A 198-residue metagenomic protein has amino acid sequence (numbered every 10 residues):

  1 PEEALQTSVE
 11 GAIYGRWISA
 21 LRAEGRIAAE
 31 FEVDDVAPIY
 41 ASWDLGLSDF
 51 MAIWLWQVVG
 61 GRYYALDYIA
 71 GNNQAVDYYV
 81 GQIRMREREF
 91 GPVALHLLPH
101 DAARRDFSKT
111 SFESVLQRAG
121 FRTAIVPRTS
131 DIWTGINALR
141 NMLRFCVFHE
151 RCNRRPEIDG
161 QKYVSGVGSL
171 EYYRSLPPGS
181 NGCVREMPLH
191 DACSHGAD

Functional and structural regions predicted by a protein language model:
P1-S42: ATPase catalytic-site recognition across NTP-hydrolyzing enzymes
Q6, L45-L47, H100: Short, flexible loop/turn elements at secondary-structure junctions
G25-R26, D44, G91, G120: Short, flexible coil/linker elements and helix-boundary hinge sites characteristic of intrinsically disordered
D34-V58: Gly/Thr-rich phosphate-binding beta-strand-loop-beta motif of the actin/hexokinase/Hsp70
W54-D191: Mg2+-dependent endonuclease catalytic cores in nucleic-acid-processing enzymes, primarily RNase H-like
D191-D198: Acidic, Mg2+-coordinating catalytic module of metal-dependent nucleases/exonucleases that use a two-metal-ion mechanism
